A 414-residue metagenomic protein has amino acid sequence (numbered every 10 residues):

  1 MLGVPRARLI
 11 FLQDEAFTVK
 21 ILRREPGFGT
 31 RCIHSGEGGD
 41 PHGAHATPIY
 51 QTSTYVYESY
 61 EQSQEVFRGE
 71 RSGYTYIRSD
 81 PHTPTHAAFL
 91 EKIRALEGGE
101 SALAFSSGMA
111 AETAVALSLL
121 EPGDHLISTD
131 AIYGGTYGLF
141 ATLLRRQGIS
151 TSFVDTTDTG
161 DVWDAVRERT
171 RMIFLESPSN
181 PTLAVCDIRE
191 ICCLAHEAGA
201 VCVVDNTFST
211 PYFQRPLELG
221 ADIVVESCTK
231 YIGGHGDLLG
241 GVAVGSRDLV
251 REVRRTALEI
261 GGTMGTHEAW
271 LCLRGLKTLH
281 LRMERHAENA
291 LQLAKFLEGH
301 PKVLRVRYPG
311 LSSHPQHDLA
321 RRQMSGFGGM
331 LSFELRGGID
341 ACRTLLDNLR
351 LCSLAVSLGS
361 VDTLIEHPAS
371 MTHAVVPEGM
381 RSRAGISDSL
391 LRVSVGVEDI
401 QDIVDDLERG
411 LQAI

Functional and structural regions predicted by a protein language model:
R6-T18, A141-T142, S150-T151, D164 (+3 more regions): PLP-dependent enzyme catalytic core of the Aspartate aminotransferase-like
I10-Y74: N-terminal glycine-rich, Lys/His-bearing helix-loop that initiates the first secondary-structure elements of many
K20-R24, G29-H34, G38-P41, S101-P301 (+1 more regions): Conserved PLP-enzyme active-site core in the AAT-like
E37, Q51-Y57, F208, K230 (+7 more regions): Glycine-rich beta-alpha junction loops
S59-A110, G135-T142: Conserved N-terminal alpha-helix of the aminotransferase class I/II PLP-enzyme fold
L96, L297-P301, L349: Acidic-histidine catalytic/liganding microenvironments
R305-L391, V395: Conserved C-terminal alpha-helix-loop-beta "cap" of PLP-dependent enzymes that closes/shapes the active-site mouth
